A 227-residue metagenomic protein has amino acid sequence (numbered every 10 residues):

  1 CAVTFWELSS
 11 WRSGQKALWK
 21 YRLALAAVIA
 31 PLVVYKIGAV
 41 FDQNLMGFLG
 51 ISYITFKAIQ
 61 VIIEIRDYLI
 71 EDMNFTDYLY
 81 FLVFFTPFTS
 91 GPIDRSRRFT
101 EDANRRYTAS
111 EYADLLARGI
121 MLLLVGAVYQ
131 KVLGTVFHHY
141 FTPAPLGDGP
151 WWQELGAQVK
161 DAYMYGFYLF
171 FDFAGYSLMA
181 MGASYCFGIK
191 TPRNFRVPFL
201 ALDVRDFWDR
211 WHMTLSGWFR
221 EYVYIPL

Functional and structural regions predicted by a protein language model:
C1-L227: Membrane-embedded transmembrane alpha-helical bundles that form the catalytic cores of multi-pass lipid-modifying
